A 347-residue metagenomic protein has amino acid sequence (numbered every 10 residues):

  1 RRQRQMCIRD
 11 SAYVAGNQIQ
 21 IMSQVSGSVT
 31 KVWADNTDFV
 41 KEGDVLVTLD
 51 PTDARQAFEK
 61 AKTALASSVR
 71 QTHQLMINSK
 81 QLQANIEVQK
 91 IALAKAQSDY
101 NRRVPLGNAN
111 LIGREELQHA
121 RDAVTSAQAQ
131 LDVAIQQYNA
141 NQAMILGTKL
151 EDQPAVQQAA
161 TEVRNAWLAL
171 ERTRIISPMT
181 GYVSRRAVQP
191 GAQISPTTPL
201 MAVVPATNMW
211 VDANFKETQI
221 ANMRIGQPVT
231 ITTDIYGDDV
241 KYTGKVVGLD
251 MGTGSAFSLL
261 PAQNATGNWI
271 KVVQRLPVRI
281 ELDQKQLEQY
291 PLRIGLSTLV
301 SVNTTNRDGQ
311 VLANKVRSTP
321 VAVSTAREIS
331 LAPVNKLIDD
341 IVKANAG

Functional and structural regions predicted by a protein language model:
R4-I8: Short, small-residue-biased leader/transition segments that mark boundaries at the very start of proteins
R9-I77, A109-E116, R185-Q189, T218: Long, amphipathic coiled-coil "stalk"/hairpin helices in large membrane-associated assemblies
Y13-A15, K31-W33, V40-E42, H119 (+6 more regions): Surface-exposed patches in structured soluble domains
Q18-I19, V188, L249-S255, D308-G309: Short, conserved beta-turn/loop elements at beta-strand boundaries and strand-helix junctions
Q24, G252-A262: Short, solvent-exposed secondary-structure boundary/capping segments
Q56, K60-Q71, I77, L82-A84 (+2 more regions): Extended amphipathic alpha-helical segments
K216-V240, N268-V300: Surface-exposed connector loops and short turns at secondary-structure junctions
Y290-G347: Short alpha-helical boundary/capping segments at helix-coil junctions
